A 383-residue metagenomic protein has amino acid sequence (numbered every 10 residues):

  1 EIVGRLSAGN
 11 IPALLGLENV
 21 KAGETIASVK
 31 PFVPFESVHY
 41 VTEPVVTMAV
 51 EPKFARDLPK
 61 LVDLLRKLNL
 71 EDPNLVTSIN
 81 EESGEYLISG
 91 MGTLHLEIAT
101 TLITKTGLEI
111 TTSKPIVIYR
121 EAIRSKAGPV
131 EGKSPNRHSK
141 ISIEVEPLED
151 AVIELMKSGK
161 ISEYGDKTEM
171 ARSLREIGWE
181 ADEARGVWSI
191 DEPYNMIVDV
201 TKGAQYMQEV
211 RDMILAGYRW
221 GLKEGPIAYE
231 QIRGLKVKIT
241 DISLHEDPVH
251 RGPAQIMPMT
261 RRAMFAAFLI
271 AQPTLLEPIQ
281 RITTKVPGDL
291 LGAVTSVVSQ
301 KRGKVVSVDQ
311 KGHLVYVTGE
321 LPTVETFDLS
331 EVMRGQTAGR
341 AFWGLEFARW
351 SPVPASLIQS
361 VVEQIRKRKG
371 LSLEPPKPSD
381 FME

Functional and structural regions predicted by a protein language model:
E1-E383: Accessory interaction regions appended to the cores of large information-processing enzymes
